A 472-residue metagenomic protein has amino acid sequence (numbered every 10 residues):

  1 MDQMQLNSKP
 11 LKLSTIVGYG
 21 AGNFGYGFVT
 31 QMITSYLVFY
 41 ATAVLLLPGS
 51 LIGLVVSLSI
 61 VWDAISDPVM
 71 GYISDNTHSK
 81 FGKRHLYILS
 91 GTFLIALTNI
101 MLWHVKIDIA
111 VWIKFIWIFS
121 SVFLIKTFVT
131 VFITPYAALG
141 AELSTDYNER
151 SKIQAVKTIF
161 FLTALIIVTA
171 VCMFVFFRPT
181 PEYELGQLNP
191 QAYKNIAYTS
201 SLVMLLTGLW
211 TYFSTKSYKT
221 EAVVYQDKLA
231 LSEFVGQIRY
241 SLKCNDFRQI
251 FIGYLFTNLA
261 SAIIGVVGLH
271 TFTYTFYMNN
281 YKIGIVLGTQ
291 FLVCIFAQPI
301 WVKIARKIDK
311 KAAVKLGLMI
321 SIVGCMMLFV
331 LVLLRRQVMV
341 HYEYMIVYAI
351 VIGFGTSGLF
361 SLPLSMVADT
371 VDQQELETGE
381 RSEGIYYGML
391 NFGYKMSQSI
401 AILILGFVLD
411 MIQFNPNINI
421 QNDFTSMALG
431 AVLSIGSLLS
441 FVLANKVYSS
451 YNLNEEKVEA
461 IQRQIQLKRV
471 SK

Functional and structural regions predicted by a protein language model:
D2-K472: Membrane-embedded alpha-helical bundles of multi-pass transporters/translocases, especially carrier/permease families
